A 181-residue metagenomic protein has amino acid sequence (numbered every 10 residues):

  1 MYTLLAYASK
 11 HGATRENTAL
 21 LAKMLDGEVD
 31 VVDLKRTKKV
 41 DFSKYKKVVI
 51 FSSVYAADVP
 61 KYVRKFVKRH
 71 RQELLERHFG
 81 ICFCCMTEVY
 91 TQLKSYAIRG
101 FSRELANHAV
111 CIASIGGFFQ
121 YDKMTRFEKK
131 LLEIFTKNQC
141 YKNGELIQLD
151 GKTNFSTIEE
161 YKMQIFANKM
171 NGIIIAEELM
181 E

Functional and structural regions predicted by a protein language model:
Y2-D26: N-terminal beta1-alpha1 ligand-phosphate binding loop
A6, V32, C82: The conserved SAM/SAH-binding core of class I Rossmann-like methyltransferase domains, concentrating on the hydrophobic
M24, E28, A57-E181: FMN-binding flavodoxin-like domain, especially the glycine-rich phosphate-binding loop
G27-K38, V48, C85: A short beta-strand-loop structural module common to alpha/beta enzyme folds
K38-K39, V59: Short, well-ordered alpha-helical microsegments
F42-S43: A short, aliphatic-rich alpha-helical micro-motif
K46-V49, H78: Structural motif
S53-V54: Short glycine-/small-residue-rich Rossmann-like dinucleotide-binding loops
